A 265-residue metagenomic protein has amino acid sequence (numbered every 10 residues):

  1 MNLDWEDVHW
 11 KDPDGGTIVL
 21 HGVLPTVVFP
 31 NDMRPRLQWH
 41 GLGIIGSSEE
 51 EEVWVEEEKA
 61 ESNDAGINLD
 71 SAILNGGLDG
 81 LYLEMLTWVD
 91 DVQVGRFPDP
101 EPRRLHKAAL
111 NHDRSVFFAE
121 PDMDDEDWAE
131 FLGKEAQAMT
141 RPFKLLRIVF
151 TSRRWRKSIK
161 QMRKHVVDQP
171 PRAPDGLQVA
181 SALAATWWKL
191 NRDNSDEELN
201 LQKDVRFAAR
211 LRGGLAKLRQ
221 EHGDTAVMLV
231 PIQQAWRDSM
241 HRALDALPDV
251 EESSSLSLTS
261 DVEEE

Functional and structural regions predicted by a protein language model:
M1-E265: Compositional signal for N-terminal targeting/processing segments
